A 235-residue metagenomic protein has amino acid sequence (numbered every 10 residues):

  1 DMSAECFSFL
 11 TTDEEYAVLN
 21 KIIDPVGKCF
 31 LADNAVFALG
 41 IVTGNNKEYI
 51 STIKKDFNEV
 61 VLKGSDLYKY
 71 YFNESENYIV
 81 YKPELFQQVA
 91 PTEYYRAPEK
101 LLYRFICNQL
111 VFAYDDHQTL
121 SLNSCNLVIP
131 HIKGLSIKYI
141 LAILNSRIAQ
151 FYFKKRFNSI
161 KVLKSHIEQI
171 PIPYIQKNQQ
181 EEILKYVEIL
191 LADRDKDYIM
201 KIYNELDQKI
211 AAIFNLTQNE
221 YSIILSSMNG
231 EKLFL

Functional and structural regions predicted by a protein language model:
M2-G44, S65, Y174-L235: Non-catalytic DNA-recognition/assembly elements of restriction-modification systems
E14-E181: Polybasic, glycine- and aromatic-enriched phosphate-binding surface used to engage nucleic acids
